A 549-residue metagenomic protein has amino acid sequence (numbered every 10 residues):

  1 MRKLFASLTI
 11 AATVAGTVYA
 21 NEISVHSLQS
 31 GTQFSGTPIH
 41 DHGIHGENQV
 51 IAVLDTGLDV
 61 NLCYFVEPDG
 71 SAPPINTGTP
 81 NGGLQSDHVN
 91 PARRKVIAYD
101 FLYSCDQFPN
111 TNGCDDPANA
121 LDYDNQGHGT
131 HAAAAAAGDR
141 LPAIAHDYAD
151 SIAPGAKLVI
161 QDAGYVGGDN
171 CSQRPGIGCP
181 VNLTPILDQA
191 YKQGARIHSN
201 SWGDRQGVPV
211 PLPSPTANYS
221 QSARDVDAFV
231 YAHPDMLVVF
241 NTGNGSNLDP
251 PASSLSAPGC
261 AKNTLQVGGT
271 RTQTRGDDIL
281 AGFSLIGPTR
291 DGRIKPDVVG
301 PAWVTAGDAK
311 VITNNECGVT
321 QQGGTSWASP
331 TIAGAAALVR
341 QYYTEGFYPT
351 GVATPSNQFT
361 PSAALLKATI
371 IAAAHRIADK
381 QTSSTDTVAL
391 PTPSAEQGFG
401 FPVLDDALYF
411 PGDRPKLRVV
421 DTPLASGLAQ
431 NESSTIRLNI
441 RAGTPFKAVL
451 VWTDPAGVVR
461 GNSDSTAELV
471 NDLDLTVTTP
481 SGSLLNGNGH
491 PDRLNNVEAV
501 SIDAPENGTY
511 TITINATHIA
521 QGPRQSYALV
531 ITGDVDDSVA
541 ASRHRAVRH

Functional and structural regions predicted by a protein language model:
M1-V50, Y64-P68, N263: Autoinhibitory propeptides
P38-C179, Q193-I197, R205-V210, S214 (+7 more regions): Subtilisin-like serine protease catalytic core
D55, V226, G243, G324: Active-site glycine-centered loops adjacent to acidic/histidine catalytic or metal-binding residues that shape
N61, I294, T444-F446, N471-L475 (+1 more regions): Short beta-strand/loop motifs in extracellular/secreted proteins, especially within beta-sandwich accessory domains
Y123, C317-A328: A short glycine-threonine-serine/GTX helix/turn-capping micro-motif
S199-S201, V238-G243, V267: Active-site neighborhood of phospho(di)ester-bond hydrolases with catalytic His/Asp-centered motifs
H233, Y348-T350, N357-P361, A378 (+3 more regions): Secreted peptidase-domain scaffold signal
G318-T320, A389-A395, D474-V530: Noncatalytic accessory or regulatory domains flanking protease catalytic cores in secreted, cell-surface, and selected
